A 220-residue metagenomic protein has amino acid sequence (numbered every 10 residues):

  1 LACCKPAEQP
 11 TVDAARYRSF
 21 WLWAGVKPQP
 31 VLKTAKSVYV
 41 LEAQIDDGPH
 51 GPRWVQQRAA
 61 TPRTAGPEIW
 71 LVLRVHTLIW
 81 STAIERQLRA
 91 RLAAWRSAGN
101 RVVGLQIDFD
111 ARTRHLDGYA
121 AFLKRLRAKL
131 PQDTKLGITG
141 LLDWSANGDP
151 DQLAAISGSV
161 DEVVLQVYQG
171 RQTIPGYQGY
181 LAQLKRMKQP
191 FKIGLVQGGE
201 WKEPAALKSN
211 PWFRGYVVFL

Functional and structural regions predicted by a protein language model:
C3-L220: Secreted glycan hydrolases and related glycan-binding modules that recognize and/or cleave
